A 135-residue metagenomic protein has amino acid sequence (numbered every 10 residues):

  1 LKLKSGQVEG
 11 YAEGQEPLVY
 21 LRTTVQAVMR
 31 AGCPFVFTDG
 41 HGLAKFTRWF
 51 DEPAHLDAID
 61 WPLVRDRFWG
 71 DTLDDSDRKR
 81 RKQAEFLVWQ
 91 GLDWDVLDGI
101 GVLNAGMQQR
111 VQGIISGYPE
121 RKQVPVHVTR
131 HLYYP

Functional and structural regions predicted by a protein language model:
L1-P135: Active-site-proximal loop/hinge segments that shape catalytic or ion-binding/gating pockets
